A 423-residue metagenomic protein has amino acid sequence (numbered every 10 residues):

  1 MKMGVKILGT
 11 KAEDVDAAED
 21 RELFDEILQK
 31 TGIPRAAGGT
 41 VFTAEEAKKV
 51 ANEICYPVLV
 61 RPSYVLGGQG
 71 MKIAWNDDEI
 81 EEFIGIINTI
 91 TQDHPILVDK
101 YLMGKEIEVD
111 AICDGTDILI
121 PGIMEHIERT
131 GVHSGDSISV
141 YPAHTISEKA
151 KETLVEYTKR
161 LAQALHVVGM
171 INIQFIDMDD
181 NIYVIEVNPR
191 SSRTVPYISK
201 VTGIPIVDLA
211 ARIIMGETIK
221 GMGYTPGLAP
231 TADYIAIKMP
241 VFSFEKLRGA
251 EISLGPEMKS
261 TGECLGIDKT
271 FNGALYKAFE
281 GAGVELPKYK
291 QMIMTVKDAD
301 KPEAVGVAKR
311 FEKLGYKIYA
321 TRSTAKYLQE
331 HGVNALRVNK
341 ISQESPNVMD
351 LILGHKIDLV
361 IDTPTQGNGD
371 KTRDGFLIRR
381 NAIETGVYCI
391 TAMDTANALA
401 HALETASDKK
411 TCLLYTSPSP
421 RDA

Functional and structural regions predicted by a protein language model:
M3, M170, Q174, I185 (+9 more regions): Structural/interface elements that position substrates and couple domains in central-metabolism enzymes
V5-G9, D16, E22-T31, I54-P57 (+2 more regions): ATP-dependent carboxylate activation and anion-phosphoryl transfer catalytic cores that bind Mg-ATP to form
I7-T10, A37, V60, V98 (+7 more regions): General beta-strand structural signal in soluble alpha/beta enzymes
L8-M71, E330-K340, D394-H401, D408: A conserved helix-loop-beta module that forms one wall/lid of the active-site cleft in ATP-utilizing catalytic domains
S63-V65, R190, D298-A299, P364-N368: Short glycine-rich anion-binding loops that position phosphate/pyrophosphate groups of nucleotides and phosphorylated
G255-G262, L275-K277, I293, G375 (+5 more regions): Catalytic domains of riboflavin
K301-A402: Feature captures the catalytic cores and cofactor-binding loops of soluble hydro-lyases/lyases that act on carboxylate
Y415-P420: Conserved small/polar residues in nucleotide/adenosyl-binding loops
